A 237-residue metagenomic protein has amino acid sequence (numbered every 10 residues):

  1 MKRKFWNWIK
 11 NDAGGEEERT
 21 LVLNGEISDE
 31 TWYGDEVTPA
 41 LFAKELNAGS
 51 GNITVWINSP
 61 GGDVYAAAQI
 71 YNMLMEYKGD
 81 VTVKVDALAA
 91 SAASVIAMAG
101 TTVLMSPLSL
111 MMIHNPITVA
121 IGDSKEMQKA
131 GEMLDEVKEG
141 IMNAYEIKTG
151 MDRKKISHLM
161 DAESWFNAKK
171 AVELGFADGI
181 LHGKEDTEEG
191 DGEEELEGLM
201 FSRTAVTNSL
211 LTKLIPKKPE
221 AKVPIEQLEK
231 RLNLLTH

Functional and structural regions predicted by a protein language model:
M1-K84, L88-A92, G100-M112, I117-H237: N-terminal organellar transit peptides
